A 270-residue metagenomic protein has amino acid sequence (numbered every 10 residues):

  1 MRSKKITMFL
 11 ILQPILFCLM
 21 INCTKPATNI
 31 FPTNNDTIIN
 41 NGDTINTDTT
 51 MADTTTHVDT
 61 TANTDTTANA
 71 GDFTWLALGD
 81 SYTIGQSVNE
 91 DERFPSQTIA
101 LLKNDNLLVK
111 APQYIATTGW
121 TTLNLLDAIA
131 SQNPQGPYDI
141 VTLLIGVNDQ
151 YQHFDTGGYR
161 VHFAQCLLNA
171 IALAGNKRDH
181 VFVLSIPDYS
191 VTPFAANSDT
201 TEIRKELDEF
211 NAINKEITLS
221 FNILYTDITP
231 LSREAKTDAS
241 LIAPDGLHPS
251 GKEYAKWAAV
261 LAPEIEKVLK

Functional and structural regions predicted by a protein language model:
R2-I11: Bacterial N-terminal signal peptides that target proteins for export
I11-F17: Hydrophobic helical h-region of N-terminal Sec-dependent signal peptides in bacterial secretory/periplasmic proteins
L19-N22: C-terminal motif of bacterial Sec signal peptides marking the signal peptidase cleavage site
T24-P26: Bacterial signal peptide processing site
I38-G42, D48-T118, A128-G136: Serine-esterase "nucleophile elbow" of acetyl-processing enzymes
S87, Q113-T121, G157, S198 (+1 more regions): Acidic/histidine-rich helix-loop elements that form or flank divalent-metal/phosphate-binding sites at the catalytic
D127-K270: Alpha-helical cap/lid subdomain in secreted, periplasmic, or secretory-pathway luminal O-acyl-processing enzymes
